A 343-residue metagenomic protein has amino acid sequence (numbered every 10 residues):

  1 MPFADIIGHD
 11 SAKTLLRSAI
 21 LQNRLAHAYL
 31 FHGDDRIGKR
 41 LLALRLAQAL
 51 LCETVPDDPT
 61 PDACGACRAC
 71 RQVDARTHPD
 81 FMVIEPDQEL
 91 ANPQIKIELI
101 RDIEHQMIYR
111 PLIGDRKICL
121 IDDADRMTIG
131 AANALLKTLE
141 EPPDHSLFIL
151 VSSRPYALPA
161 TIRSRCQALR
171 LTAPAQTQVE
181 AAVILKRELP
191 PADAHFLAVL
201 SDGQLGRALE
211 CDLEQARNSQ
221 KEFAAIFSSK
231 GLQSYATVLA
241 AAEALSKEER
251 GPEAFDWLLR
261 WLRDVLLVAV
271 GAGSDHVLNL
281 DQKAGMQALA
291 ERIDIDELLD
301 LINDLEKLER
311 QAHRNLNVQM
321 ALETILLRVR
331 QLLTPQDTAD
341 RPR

Functional and structural regions predicted by a protein language model:
P2, E89-I97, A124, A168-L169: Flexible beta-alpha connector loops of hexameric P-loop NTPases
P2-A49, D57, Q72, D144-S146 (+3 more regions): Charged, glycine-rich active-site and insertion segments that engage polyanionic ligands
T14-I20, Q94-I118, R126, G130-K137: Conserved alpha-helical scaffold flanking the Walker A/P-loop in AAA+ ATPase domains
A28, P61-C64: Residues immediately within or flanking Cys/His clusters that coordinate Zn2+ in small zinc-binding modules
L41, R71-V83: Iron-sulfur (Fe-S) cluster-binding segments and ferredoxin-like electron-carrier domains, especially [2Fe-2S]
C64-C70: Short cysteine clusters
D123-M127, L139, P155: Conserved Walker B
N133-L150: Conserved catalytic/switch belt of AAA+ P-loop NTPases
